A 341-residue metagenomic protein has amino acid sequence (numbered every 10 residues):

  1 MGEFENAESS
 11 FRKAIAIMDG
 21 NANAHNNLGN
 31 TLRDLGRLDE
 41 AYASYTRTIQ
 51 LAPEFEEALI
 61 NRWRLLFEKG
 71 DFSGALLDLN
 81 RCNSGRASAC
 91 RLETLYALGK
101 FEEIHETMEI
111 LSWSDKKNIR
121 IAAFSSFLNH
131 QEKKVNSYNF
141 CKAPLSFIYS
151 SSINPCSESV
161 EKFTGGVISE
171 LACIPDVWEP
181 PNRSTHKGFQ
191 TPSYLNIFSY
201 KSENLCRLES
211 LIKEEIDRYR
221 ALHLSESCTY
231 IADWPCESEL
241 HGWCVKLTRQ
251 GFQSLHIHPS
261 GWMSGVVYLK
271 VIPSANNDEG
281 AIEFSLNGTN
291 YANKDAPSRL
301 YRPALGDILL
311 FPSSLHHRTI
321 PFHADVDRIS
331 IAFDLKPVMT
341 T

Functional and structural regions predicted by a protein language model:
M1, D34-L35, N61, E68 (+2 more regions): Register position in tetratricopeptide repeats
S9-F11, N23-D34, E57-F67, A89: Conserved alpha-helical positions within TPR/SEL1-like repeat arrays
I17, L51, R81-G85, S114: Structural marker of alpha-solenoid helical repeat scaffolds
N21, F55, S84, K117-I119: Residue-level recognition of tetratricopeptide repeat
S137-I231, F252: Non-heme Fe(II)/2-oxoglutarate
S202-K213, D217-L310, I320-T341: Catalytic core of non-heme Fe(II) oxygenases with the double-stranded beta-helix
